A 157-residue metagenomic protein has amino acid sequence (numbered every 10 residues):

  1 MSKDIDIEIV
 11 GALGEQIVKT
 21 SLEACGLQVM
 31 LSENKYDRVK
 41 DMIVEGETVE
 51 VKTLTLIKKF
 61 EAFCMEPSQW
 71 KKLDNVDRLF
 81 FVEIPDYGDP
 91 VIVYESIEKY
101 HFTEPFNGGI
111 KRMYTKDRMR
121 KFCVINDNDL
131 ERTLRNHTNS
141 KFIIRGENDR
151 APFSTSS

Functional and structural regions predicted by a protein language model:
M1-T48, K52-S157: Nucleic-acid endonuclease domains
